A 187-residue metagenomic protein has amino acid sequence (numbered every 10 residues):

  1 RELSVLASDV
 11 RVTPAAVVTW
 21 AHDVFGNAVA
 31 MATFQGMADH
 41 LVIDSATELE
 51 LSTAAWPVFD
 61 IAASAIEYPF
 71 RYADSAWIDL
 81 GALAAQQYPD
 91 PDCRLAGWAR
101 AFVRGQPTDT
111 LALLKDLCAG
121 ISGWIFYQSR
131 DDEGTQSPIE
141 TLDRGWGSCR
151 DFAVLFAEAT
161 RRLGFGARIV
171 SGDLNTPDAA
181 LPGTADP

Functional and structural regions predicted by a protein language model:
R1-F70: Intrinsically disordered, low-complexity N-terminal segments that are enriched in acidic
R1-V5, S122-I125, A153-E158: Short low-complexity stretches enriched in small and charged residues
L6-P14, L83, D132-G134, E158-A167: Generic detector of short, locally flexible boundary/turn motifs and exposed helical patches
T19-A21, Q128, T184: Intrinsically disordered, low-complexity segments enriched in polar/charged residues with Gly/Pro, especially when
F25-N27, F34, G120, T135 (+1 more regions): Preference for short coil/turn "hinge" residues that link or interrupt alpha-helices
L49-L51, S64-G147, L155: Secondary-structure boundary elements
G105, A119, D151-P187: Hydrophobic/aromatic-rich core segments of domains that either
